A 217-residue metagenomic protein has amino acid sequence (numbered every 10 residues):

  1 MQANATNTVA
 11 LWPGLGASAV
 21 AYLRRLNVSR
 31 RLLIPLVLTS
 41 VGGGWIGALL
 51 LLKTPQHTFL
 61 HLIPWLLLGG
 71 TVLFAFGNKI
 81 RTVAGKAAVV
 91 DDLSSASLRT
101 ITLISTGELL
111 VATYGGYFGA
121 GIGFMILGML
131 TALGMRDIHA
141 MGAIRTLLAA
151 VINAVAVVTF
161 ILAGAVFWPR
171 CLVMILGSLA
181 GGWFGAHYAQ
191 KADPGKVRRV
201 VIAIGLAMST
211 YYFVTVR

Functional and structural regions predicted by a protein language model:
M1, G85-G142, L172: Selected transmembrane alpha-helices and immediately adjacent juxtamembrane segments of polytopic inner-membrane
T6-W65, N153-R199: Selective hydrophobic functional segments
T8, I63-L67, T71, T146 (+2 more regions): Residues within membrane-spanning alpha-helices of integral membrane proteins, especially the hydrophobic core/packing
A17-N27, A48, W65-L93, S209-R217: Transmembrane helix exit motif
G47-L50, E108-Y117, A156-G164, C171 (+1 more regions): Hydrophobic alpha-helical transmembrane segments in multi-pass integral membrane proteins
G128, G134-A140, M174, W183-H187 (+2 more regions): Long, contiguous secondary-structure blocks with strong helical propensity
A143-A156: Hydrophobic alpha-helical transmembrane segments of multi-pass integral membrane proteins, especially transporters
